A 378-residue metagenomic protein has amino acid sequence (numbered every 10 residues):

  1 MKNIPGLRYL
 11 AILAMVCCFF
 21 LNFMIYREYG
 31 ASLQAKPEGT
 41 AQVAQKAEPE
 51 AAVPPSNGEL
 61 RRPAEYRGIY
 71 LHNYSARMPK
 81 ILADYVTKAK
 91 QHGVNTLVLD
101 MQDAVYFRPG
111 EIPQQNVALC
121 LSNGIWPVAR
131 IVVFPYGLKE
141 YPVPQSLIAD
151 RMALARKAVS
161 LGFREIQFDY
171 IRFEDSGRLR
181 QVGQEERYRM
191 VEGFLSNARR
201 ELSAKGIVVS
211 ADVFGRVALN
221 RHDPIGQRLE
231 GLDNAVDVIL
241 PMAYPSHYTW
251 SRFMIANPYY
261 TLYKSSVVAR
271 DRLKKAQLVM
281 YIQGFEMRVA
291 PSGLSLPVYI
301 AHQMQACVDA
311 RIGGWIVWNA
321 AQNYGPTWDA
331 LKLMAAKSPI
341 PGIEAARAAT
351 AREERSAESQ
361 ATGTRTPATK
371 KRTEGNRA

Functional and structural regions predicted by a protein language model:
A31-A89, A211, Q283-F285: Boundary/entry segment of secreted carbohydrate-active catalytic domains
R61-Y70, Y74-P79, I112-S122, W126-L161 (+1 more regions): Active-site-adjacent "subsite" loops/lids of carbohydrate-active enzymes
Y70, V128-P135, Y188-G226, L273-E286: Aromatic-lined carbohydrate-recognition surfaces of secreted/lumenal glycan-active proteins
I81-V105, S160-I166, V238, C307-W315: Catalytic domains of carbohydrate-active enzymes, especially glycoside hydrolases
T96-V133, S176-V209: Aromatic-lined substrate-binding rim segments of carbohydrate-active enzymes
V98, R151-E185, I316: Active-site groove signature of glycoside hydrolases
L99, I225-Y259, W318-N323: Aromatic- and acid-rich polysaccharide-binding/catalytic face of secreted or lumenal carbohydrate-active enzymes
A243-Y244, P258-Y259, A276-E353: Substrate-binding cleft of secreted/luminal carbohydrate-active enzymes
